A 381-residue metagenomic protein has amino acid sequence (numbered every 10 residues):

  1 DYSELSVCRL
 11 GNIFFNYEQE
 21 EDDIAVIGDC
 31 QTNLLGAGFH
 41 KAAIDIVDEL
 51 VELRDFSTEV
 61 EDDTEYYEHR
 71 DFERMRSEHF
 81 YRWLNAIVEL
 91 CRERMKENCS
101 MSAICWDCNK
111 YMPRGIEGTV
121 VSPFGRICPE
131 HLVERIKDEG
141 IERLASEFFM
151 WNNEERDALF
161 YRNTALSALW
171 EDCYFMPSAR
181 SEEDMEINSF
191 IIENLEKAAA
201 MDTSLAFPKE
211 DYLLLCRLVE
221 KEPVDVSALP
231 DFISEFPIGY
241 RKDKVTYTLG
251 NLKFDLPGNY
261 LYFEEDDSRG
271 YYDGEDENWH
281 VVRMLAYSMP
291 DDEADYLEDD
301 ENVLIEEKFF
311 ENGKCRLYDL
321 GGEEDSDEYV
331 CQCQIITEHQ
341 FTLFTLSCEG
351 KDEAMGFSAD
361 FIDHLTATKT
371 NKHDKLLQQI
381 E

Functional and structural regions predicted by a protein language model:
D1, V47-R54, Y296-E301, L365 (+1 more regions): Hydrophobic, Leu/Ile/Phe/Ala-enriched alpha-helical segments that form helix-helix packing faces
D1-R241, D266, D273-R283: Acidic (Asp/Glu-rich) sequence patches and key acidic residues that form negatively charged surfaces used
G28-L34, E59-V60, V281-L285, H339-D352 (+1 more regions): Short, well-ordered beta-strand elements
G36, H40-I44, K351-I362: Short, charged, low-complexity patches
R70-E73, V282-R283, E293-Y296, E353-F357: A short, polar/proline- and glycine-enriched secondary-structure boundary/capping micro-motif
E97, D243-T246, F361-D363: Acidic/histidine-enriched, beta-strand-rich ligand/metal-binding domains
T246-N302: Secretory pathway targeting signatures of secreted, lumenal, and periplasmic proteins
T248, Y296-G356, K375-E381: Signature of long, low-cysteine stretches enriched in small and polar/charged residues
